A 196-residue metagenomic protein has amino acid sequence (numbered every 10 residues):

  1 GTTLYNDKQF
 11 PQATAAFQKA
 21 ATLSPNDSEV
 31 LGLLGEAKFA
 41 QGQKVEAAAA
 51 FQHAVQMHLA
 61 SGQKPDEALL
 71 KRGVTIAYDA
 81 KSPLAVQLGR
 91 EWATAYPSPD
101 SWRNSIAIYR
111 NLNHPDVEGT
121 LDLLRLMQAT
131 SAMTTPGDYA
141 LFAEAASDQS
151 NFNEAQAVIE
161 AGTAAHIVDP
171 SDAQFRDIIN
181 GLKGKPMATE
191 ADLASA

Functional and structural regions predicted by a protein language model:
T2, L33, A68-G73, N104 (+1 more regions): Canonical tetratricopeptide repeat
L4, K38, I76-A77, Y109-R110 (+2 more regions): Residue at a conserved register position within TPR or TPR-like alpha-solenoid repeats
D7, Q41, D79-S82, L112-H114 (+1 more regions): Structural motif corresponding to the intra-repeat A-B loop/turn of tetratricopeptide repeats
A16-F17, A50, M57, L88-E91 (+2 more regions): Alpha-helical solenoid repeat scaffolds, predominantly canonical TPR units
K19-A20, A54, E91-W92, M127 (+1 more regions): Canonical positions in the second alpha-helix
P25, L59, Y96-P97, A132-M133 (+1 more regions): Short coil turns that delineate tetratricopeptide repeat
S28-E29, E67-A68, D100, G137: Start-of-helix register in tetratricopeptide repeats
